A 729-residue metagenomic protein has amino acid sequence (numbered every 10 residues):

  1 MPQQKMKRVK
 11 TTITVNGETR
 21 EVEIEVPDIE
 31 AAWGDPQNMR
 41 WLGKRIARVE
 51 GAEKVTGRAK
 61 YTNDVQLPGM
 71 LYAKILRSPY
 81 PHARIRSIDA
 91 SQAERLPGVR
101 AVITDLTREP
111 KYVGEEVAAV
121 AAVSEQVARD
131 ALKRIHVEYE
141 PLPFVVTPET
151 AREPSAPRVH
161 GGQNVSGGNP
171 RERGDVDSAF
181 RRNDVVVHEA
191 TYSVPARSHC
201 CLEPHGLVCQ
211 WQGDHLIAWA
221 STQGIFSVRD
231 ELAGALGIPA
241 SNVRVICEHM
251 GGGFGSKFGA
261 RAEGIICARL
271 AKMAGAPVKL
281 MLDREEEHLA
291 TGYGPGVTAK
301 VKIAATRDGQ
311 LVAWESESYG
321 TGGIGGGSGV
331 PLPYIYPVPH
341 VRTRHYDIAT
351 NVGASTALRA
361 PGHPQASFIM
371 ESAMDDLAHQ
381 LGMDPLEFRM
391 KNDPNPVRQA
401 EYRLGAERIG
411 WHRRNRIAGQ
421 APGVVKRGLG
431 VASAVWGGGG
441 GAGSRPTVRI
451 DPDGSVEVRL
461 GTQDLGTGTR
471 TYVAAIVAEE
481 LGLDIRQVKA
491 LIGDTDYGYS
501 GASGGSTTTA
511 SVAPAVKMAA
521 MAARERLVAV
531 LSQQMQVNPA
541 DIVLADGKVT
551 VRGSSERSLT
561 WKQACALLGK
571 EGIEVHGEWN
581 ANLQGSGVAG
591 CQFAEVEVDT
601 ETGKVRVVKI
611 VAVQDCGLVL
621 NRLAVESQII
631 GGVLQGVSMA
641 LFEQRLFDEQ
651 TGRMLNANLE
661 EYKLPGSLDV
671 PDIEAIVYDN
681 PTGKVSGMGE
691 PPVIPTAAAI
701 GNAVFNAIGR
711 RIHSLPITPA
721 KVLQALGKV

Functional and structural regions predicted by a protein language model:
P2-E231, P337, N351, S355 (+4 more regions): Extended, polar/acidic
P2-V9, E18, R95-L96, G237-R244 (+5 more regions): C-terminal catalytic domains of large/alpha subunits in multi-subunit enzymes
A73, L216-A220, S455-L460, V607-K609: Short, aliphatic-rich beta-strand segments
A131-R134, A220, R229-E231, F254-A260 (+10 more regions): Short acidic, glycine/serine/threonine-rich loops at helix termini
Q223, G438-E457: Active-site-adjacent "gating/activation" loops or surface patches in catalytic cores
H249, G253-G275, K279-L282, R470-I476: Thiamine diphosphate
P277, R284-V341: Active-site cavity-forming subdomains of large catalytic enzyme subunits
